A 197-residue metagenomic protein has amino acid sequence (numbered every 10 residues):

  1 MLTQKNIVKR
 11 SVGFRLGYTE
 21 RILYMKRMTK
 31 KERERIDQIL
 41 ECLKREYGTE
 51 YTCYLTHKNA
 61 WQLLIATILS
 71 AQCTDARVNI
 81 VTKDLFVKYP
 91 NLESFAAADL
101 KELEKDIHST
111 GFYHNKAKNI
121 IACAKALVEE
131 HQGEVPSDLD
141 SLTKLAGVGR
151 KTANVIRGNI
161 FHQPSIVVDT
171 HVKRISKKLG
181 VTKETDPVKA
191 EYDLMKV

Functional and structural regions predicted by a protein language model:
K5-N6, I22: Polybasic, lysine-rich low-complexity intrinsically disordered segments
Y18-R27: Short, Lys/Arg-enriched N-terminal segments with co-localized hydrophobic residues within the first ~10-30 amino acids
R27-V197: Catalytic cores of DNA base-excision repair glycosylases
